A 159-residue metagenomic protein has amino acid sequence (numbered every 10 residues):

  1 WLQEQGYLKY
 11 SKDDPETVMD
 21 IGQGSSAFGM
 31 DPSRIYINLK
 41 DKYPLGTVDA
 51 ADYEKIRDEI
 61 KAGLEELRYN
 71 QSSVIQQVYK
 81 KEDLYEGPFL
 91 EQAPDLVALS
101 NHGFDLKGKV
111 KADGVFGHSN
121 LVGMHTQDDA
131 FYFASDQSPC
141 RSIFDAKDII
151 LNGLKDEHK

Functional and structural regions predicted by a protein language model:
W1-F104: Secreted, luminal/periplasmic, and some membrane-associated catalytic domains that remodel anionic oxygen-ester
Q3-E4, E54-R57, V115-N120, I150-L151: Short, low-complexity, polar/charged sequence segments that are solvent-exposed and flexible
V48-Q71, T126-K159: C-terminal accessory region downstream of the catalytic core in glycan-modifying enzymes
V97-K147: Low-complexity, glycine/alanine/valine/leucine- and proline-rich hydrophobic stretches
